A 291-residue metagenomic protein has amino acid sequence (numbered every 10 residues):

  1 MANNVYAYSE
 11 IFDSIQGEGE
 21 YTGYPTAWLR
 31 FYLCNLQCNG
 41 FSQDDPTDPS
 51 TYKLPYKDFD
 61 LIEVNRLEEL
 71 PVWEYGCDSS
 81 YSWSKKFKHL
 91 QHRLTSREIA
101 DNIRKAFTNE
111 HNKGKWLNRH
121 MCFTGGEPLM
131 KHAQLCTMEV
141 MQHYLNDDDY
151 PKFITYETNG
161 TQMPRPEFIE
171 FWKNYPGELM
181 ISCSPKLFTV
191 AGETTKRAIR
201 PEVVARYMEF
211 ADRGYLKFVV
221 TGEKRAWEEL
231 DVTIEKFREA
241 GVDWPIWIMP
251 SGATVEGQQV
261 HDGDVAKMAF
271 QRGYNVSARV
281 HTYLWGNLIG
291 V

Functional and structural regions predicted by a protein language model:
M1-T95, N109-K115, T282, N287-G290: N-terminal [4Fe-4S]-dependent radical SAM core
I11-S14, E127, N159: Conserved acidic residues
R30, T124-G125: A secondary-structure boundary/capping signal
S84, P128-L129: Glycine-/small-residue-rich active-site loops that bind phosphorylated ligands and cofactors
A100, R104, T108-H120, L129-V291: Conserved AdoMet/S-adenosylmethionine-binding subsite of the radical SAM
